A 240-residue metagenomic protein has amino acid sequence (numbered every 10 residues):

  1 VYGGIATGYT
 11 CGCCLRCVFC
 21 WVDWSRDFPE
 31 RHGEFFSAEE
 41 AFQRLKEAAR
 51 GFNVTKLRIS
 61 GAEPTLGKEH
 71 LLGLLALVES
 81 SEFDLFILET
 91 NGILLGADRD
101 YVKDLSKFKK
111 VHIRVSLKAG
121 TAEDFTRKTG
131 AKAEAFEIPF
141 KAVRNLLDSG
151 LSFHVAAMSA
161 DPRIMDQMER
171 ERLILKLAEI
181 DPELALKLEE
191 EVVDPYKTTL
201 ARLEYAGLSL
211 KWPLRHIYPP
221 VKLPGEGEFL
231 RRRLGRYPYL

Functional and structural regions predicted by a protein language model:
V1-E89, I93-L105: Conserved Radical SAM active-site core
Q43, E47, K103, E123 (+3 more regions): Charged/polar, solvent-exposed surface patches and flexible loops
A49-R50, V102-K110, D148, E179-E183: Acidic (Asp/Glu)-rich catalytic clusters
G51-S81, L95-A97, V115-L147, L151 (+1 more regions): Conserved glycine-rich "GG(E/T)P / GGGxP" loop and the immediately following alpha-helix in the radical SAM core
N53-T55, E82-F86, K109-V111, L151 (+1 more regions): Short, well-ordered coil/turn segments that N-cap beta-strands
I87-E89, R114, H154, E189: Structural detector of well-ordered beta-strand residues that form the stable sheet scaffold of enzyme domains
S106-T121, L188-E191: Non-cysteine beta-strand/loop elements that form the S-adenosyl-L-methionine
K141-L240: Auxiliary Fe-S-binding modules of radical SAM enzymes
